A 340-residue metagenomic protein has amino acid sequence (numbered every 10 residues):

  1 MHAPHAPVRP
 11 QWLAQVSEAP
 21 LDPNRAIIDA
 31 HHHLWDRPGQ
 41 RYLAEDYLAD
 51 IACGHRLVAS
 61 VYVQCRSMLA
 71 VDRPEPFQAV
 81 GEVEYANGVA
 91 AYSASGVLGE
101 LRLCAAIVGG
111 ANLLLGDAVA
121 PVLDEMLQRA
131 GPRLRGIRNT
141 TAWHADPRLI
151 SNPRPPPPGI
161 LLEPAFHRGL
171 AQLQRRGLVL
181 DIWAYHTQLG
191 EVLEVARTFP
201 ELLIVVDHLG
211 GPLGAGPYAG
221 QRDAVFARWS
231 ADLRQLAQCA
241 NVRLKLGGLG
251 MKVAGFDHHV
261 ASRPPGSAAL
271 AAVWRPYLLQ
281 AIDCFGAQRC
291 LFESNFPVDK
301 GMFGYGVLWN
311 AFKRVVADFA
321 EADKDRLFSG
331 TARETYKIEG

Functional and structural regions predicted by a protein language model:
M1-A26, Y42-D50, V58-A59, P276-L291 (+1 more regions): Mid-to-C-terminal alpha-helical segments outside catalytic/metal-binding sites
H2-Q15, P74-Q188, E194-R197, G210 (+2 more regions): Active-site gating/metal-coordination segments in enzymes
A3-P4, P155-L291, A320: Catalytic pocket-lining loop regions of alpha/beta-barrel enzymes, especially the amidohydrolase/enolase/GH5 lineages
Q15-D22, A44-G54, D117-R133, G190-P200 (+2 more regions): Short amphipathic alpha-helices and their capping/turn segments at secondary-structure boundaries
P23-A26, H55-A59, G99-A106, G131-R135 (+5 more regions): Short, well-ordered coil/turn segments that N-cap beta-strands
R25-R37, V206-L209: Histidine-centered catalytic micro-motifs
H31, S60, A86, I107 (+7 more regions): Conserved, mostly hydrophobic/aromatic
R37-R102: Alpha-helical scaffold segments that flank or form the walls of functional sites
